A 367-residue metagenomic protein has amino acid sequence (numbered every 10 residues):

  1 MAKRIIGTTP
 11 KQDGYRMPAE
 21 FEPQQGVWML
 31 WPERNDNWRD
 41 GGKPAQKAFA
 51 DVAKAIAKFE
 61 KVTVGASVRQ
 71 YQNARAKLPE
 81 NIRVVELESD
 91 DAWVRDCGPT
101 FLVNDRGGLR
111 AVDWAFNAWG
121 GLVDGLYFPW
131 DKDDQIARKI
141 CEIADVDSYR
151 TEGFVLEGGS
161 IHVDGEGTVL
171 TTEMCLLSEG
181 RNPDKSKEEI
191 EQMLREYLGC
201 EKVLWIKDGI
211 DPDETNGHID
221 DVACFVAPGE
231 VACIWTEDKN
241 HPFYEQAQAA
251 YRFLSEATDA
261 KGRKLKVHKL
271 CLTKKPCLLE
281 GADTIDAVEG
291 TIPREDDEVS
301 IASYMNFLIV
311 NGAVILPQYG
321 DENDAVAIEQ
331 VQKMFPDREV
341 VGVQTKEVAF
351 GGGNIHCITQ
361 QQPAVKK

Functional and structural regions predicted by a protein language model:
M1-K367: Histidine/cysteine-enriched polar flanking segments
